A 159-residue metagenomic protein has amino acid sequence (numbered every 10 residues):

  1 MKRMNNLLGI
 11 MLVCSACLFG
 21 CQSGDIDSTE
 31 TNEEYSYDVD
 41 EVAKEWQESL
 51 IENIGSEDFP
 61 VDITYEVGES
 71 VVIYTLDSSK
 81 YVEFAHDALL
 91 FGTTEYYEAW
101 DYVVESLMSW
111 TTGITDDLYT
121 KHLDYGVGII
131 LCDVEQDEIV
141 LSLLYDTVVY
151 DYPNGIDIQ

Functional and structural regions predicted by a protein language model:
M1-L8: Bacterial N-terminal signal peptides that target proteins for export
L8, Y37-V42, W46, F84 (+2 more regions): Extended hydrophobic/Leu-rich segments
G9-C14: Hydrophobic helical h-region of N-terminal Sec-dependent signal peptides in bacterial secretory/periplasmic proteins
C17-G20: C-terminal motif of bacterial Sec signal peptides marking the signal peptidase cleavage site
Q22-G24: Bacterial signal peptide processing site
I26-G55: N-terminal low-complexity, Pro/Thr/Ser-rich intrinsically disordered segments that act as propeptides or flexible
N53, F59-H86, G113-Q159: Polar/charged, Gly/Pro-rich intrinsically disordered segments
H86-H122: Long, charged/polar, surface-exposed segments that mediate recognition or autoinhibition
